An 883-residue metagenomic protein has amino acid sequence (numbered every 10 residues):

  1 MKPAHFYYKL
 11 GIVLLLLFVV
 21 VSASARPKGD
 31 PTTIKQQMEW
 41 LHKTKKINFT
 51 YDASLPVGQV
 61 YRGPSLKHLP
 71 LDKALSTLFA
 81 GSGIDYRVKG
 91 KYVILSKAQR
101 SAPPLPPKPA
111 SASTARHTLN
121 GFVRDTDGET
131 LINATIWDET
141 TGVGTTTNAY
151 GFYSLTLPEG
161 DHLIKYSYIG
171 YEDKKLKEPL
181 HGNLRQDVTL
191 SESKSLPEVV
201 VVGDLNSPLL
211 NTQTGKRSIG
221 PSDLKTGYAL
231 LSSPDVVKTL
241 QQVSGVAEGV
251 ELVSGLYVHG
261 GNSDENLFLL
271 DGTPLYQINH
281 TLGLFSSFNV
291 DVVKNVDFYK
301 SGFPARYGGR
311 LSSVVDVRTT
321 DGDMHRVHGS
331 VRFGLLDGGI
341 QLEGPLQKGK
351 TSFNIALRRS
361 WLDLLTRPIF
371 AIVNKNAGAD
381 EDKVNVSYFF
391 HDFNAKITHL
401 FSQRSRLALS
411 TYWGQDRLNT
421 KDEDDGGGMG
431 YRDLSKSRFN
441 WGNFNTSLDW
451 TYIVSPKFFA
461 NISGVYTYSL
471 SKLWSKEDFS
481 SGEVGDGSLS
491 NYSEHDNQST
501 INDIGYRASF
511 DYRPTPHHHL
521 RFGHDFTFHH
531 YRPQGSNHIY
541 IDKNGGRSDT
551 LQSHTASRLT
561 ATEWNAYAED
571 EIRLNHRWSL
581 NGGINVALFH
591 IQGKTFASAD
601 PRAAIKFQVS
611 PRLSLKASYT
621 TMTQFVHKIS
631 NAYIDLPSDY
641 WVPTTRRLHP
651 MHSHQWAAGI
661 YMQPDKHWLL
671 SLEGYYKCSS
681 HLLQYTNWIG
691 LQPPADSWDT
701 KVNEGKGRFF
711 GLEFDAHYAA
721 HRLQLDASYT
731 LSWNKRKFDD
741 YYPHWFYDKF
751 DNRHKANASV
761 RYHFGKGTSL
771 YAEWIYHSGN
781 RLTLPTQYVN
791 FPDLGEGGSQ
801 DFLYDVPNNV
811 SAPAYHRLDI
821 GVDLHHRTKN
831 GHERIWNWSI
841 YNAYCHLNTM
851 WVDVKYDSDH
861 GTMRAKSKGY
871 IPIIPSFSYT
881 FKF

Functional and structural regions predicted by a protein language model:
M38-K45, S82, V88, V93-E129 (+6 more regions): Short, acidic, small-residue-rich periplasmic hinge/interaction motif at the N-terminus of Gram-negative outer-membrane
V143-T146, G170-E172, L184, V202 (+4 more regions): Periplasmic N-terminal accessory/gating domains of Gram-negative outer-membrane beta-barrel systems
L336-S360, N376-T420, R438-A460, Y466: Transmembrane beta-barrel wall of Gram-negative outer-membrane proteins
L362-L365, G767, Y776-G798, Y815-F883: C-terminal beta-signal and adjacent terminal beta-strands/loops of Gram-negative outer-membrane beta-barrel proteins
T398-D416, F439-G593, Q608, R612 (+2 more regions): Face-selective signature of the C-terminal outer-membrane beta-barrel domain
R417-N419, D424, L470, N537-H538 (+4 more regions): Surface-exposed extracellular loop regions of Gram-negative outer-membrane beta-barrel proteins, predominantly
D503-G505, T555-L559, T645, H649 (+4 more regions): Outer membrane beta-barrel strand-and-loop segments of large Gram-negative receptors, especially TonB-dependent
Y676-C678, T700-L784: Gram-negative outer-membrane beta-barrel transporters
